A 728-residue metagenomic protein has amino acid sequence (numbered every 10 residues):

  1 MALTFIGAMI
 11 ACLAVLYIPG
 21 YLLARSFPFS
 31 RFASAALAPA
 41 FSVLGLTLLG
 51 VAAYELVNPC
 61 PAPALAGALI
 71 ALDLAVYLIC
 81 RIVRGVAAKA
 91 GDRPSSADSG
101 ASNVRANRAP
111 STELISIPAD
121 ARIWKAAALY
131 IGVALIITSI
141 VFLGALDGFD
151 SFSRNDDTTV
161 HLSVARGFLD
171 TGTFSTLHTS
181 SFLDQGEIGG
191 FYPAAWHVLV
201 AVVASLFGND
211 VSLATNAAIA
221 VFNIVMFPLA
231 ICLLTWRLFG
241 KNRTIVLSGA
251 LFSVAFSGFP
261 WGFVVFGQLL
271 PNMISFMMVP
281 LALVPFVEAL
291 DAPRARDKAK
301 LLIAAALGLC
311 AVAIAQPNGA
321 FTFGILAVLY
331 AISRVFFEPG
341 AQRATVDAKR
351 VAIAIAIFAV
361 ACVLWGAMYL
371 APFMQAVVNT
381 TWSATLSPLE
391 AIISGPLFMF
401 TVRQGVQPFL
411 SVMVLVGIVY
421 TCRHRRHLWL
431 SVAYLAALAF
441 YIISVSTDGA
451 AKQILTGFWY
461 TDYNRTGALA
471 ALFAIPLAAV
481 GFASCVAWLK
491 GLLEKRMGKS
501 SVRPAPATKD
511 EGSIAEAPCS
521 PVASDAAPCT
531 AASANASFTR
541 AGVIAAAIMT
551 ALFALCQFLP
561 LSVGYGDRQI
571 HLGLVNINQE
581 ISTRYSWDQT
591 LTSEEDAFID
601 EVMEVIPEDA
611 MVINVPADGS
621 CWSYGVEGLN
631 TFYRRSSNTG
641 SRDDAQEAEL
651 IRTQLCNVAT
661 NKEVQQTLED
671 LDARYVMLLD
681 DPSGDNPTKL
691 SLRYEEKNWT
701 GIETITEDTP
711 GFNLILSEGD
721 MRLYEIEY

Functional and structural regions predicted by a protein language model:
M1-W124: Membrane-embedded, hydrophobic transmembrane alpha-helices
G7, L56-A64, G148-R154, G208 (+4 more regions): Membrane-helix boundary/interfacial segments in multi-pass membrane proteins
A11-A14, L552-Y728: Extracytoplasmic
L46-L48, S139-L146, T171-F174, V246-V265 (+4 more regions): Membrane-interface helix-loop junctions at the exits of transmembrane helices
A127, L135-M277, I577-T592: Active-site lumenal/periplasmic loops and adjacent helix-entry segments of GT-C-fold, multi-pass membrane
V279-K300: Membrane-interface transmembrane helices that cradle and orient dolichyl/undecaprenyl
K300-P317: Membrane-interface alpha helices of multi-pass inner-membrane proteins
P408-S431: Hydrophobic, aromatic-rich transmembrane alpha-helices and their immediate juxtamembrane boundary segments
